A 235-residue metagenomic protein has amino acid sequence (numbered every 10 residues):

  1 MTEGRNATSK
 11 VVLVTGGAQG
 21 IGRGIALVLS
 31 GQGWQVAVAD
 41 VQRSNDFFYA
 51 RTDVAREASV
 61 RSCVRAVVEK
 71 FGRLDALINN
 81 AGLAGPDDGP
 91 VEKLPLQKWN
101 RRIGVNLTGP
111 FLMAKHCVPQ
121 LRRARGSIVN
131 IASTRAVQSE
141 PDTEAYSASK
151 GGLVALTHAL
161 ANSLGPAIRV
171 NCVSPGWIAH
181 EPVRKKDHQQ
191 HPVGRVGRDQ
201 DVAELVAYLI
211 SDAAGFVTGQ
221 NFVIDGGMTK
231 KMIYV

Functional and structural regions predicted by a protein language model:
T2-G4, D88, Q138, T218-V235: Short C-terminal tail/terminal secondary-structure segment of NAD(P)H-dependent dehydrogenase/reductase domains
G4-V36: Canonical Rossmann dinucleotide-binding motif of NAD(H)/NADP(H)-dependent dehydrogenases/reductases, specifically
D87-V91, P95-N100, D187: Substrate-binding pocket helix/loop in short-chain dehydrogenase/reductase
A114, S149, T157: Active-site helix of classical SDR
P119, A161-P166, G215: Alpha-helical segment proximal to the catalytic Tyr-Lys
S133: Residue(s) in the substrate-gating loop at a strand-loop-helix junction that position the organic substrate next
H191-V202, A213: A conserved structural motif in NAD(P)-dependent oxidoreductases
